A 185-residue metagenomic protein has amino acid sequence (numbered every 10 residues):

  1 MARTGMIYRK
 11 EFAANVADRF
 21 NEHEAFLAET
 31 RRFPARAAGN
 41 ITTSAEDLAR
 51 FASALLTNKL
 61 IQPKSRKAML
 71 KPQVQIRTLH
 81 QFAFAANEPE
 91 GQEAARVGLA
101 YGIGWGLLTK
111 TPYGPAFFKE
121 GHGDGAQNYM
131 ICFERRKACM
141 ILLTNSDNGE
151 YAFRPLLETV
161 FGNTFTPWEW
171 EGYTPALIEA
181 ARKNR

Functional and structural regions predicted by a protein language model:
R3-E11, N15-E22, F26-R185: Catalytic loop of the DD-peptidase/beta-lactamase superfamily, centered on the K-T-G motif and neighboring
